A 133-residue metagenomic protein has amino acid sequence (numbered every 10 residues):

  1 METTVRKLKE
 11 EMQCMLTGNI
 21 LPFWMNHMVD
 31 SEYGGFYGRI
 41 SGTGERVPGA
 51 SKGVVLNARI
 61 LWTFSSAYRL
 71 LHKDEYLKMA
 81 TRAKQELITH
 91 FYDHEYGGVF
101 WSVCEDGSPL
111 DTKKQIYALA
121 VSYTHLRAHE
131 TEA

Functional and structural regions predicted by a protein language model:
M1-V54, D74, K78-R82, E86 (+1 more regions): Low-complexity, Ser/Thr/Pro/Gly-enriched N-terminal "stalk/linker" regions
T43-R46, W101-T112: Acidic/His metal-coordination segments adjacent to aromatic residues that form catalytic metal sites in metalloenzymes
P48-W62, K113-V121: Aromatic- and histidine-enriched alpha-helix N-cap/loop-to-helix transition segments that scaffold the rims
A50, L70, L77, S108-I116: Short gly/ser-rich anion-binding loops that grip negatively charged ligand groups
V55-L70, R82-E86: Non-membrane alpha-helical segments in proteins
L61, L77-Q85, L119-Y123: Generic internal hydrophobic packing segments that stabilize the cores of diverse globular domains
H125-A133: Single conserved hydrophobic/aromatic residue that forms the stacking wall/gate of nucleotide- or nucleobase-binding
